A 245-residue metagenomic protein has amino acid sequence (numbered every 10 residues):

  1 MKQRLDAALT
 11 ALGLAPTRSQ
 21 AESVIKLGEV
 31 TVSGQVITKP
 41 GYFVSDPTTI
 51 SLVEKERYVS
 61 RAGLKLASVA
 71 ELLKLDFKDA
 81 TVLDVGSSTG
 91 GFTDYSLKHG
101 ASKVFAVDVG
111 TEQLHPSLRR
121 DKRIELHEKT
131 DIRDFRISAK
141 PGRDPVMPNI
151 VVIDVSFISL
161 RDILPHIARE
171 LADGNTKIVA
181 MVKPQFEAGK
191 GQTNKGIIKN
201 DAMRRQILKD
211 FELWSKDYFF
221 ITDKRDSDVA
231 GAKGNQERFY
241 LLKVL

Functional and structural regions predicted by a protein language model:
M1-T48: A basic, amphipathic helix-loop patch mediating RNA/tRNA/ribosome contacts
V30, S102-V107: Short beta-strand element of Class I
K78-S88: Conserved class I S-adenosyl-L-methionine
T89-G100: Conserved SAM-binding loop of SAM-dependent methyltransferases across substrates and taxa, primarily the Class I
F105-I158: S-adenosyl-L-methionine
I158-I167: A short, conserved alpha-helix within the catalytic core of class I
G174-V182, G189: Conserved beta-strand signature within the Rossmann-like core of class I S-adenosyl-L-methionine
P184-N200: Short, glycine-/aromatic-enriched active-site segment of Class I SAM-dependent methyltransferases
